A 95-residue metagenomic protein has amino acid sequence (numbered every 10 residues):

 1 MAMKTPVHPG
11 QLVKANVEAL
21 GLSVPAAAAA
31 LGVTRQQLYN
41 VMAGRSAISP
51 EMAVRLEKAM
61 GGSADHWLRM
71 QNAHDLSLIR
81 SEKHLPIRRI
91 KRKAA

Functional and structural regions predicted by a protein language model:
M1-L22, D65, R69: A short, Lys/Arg-rich alpha-helix, primarily the initiator
A19, A30, A59: Residues within the alpha-helical elements of helix-turn-helix
G21-L22, A47, E51: Residue-level signal for the short linker/turn that defines the boundary of a DNA-recognition helix
L22-N40: Short alpha-helical DNA-recognition segment
E51-R69: DNA major-groove recognition helix of helix-turn-helix/homeodomain DNA-binding modules
H66-A95: Short, charged recognition helix plus adjacent turn of helix-turn-helix-like nucleic-acid-binding domains
